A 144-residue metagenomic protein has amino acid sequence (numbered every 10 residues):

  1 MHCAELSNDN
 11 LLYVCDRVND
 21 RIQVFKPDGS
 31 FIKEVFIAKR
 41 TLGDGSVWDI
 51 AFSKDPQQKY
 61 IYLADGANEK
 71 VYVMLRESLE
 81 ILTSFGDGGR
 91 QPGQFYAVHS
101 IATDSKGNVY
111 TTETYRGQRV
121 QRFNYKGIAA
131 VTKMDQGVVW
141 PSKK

Functional and structural regions predicted by a protein language model:
M1-K144: Eukaryotic scaffold repeat domains enriched in small/polar residues
